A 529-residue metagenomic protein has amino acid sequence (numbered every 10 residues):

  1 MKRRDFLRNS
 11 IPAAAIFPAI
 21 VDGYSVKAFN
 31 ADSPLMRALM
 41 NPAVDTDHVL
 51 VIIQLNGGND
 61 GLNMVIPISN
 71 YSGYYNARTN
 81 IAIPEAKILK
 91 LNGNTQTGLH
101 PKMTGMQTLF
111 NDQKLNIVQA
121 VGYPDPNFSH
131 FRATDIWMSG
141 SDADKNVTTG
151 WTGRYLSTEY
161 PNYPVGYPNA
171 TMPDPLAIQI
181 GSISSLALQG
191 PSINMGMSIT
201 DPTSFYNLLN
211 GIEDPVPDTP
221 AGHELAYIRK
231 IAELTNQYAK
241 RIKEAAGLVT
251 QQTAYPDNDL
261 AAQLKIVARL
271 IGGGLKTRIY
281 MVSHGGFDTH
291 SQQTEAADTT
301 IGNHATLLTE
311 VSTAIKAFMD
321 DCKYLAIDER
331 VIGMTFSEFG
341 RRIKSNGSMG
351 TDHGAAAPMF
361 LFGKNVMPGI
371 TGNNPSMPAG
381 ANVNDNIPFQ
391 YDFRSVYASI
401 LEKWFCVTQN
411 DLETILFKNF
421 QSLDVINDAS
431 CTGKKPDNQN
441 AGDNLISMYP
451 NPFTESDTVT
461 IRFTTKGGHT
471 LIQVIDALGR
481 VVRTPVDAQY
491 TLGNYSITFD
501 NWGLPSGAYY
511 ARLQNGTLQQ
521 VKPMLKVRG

Functional and structural regions predicted by a protein language model:
M1-T313, A317-L325, K344, P358-C431: Feature for exported/extracytoplasmic and membrane-associated proteins, marking the mature portion
T277-I279, D328, F336, G354-A357 (+4 more regions): Active-site lining segments that contact anionic ligands and/or coordinate catalytic metals
V282, E338, N451: Conserved hydrophobic/aromatic pocket- or pore-lining residues that grip, position, or stack substrates in active sites
D321-E329, G333-D352, F360: Hydrophobic alpha-helical bundle architecture
D428-G442: Low-complexity, Pro/Thr/Ser/Gly/Ala-rich linker/spacer regions in secreted, extracellular modular proteins
N440-Y449, T454-G529: C-terminal outer-membrane/trafficking sorting elements
